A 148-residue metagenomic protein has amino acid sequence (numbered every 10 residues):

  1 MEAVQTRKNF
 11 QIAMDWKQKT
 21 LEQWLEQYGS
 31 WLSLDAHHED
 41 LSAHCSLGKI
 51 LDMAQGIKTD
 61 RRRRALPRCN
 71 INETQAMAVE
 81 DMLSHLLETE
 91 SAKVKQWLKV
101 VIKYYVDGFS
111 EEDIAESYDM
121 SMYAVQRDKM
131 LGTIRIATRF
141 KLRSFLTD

Functional and structural regions predicted by a protein language model:
M1-S91, K141-D148: N-terminal interaction/assembly modules
M14, C69, Y104, D119-M122 (+1 more regions): Short, charged/polar micro-motifs that form catalytic or ligand-binding hotspots
T20, W24, Q96-W97, D128: Residue-level detector of well-ordered alpha-helical segments, enriched for hydrophobic/aromatic packing positions
S91-S110: Short amphipathic alpha helix immediately N-terminal
D113-Y118: Short alpha-helical "recognition helix" segments of helix-turn-helix
D119-L142: DNA-recognition helix of helix-turn-helix
